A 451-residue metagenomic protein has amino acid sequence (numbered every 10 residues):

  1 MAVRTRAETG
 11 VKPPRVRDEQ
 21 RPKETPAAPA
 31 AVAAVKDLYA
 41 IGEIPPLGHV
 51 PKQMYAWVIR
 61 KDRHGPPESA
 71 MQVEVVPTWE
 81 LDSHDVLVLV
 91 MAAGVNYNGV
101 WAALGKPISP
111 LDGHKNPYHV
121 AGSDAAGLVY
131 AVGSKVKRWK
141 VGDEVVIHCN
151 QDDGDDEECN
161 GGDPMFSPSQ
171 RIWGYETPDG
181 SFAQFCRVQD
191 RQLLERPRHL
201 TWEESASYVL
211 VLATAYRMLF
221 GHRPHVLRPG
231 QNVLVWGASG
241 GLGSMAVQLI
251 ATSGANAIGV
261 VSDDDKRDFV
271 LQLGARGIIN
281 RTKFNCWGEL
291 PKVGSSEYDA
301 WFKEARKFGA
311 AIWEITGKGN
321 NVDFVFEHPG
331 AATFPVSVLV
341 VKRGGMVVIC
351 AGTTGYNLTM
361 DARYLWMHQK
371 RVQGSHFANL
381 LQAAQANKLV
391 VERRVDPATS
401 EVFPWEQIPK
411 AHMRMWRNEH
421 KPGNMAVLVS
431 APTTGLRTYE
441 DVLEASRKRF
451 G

Functional and structural regions predicted by a protein language model:
E24-K52, P335-V338, L380-G451: C-terminal hydrophobic helical "lid"/dimerization subdomain of Rossmann-like NAD(P)H-dependent oxidoreductases
P77-V95, P107-N160, Q192, P197-L200: Glycine-rich beta-strand-centered segment in the early N-terminal region that forms part of a ligand/cofactor-binding
W101, S123, Q151-G237, R281-C286 (+1 more regions): NAD(P)H dinucleotide-binding glycine-rich loop of Rossmann-like/cofactor-binding domains, especially the beta1-alpha1
T214, G241-L242, A332-T333: Hydrophobic/small residue at the entry helix of a nucleotide-binding pocket
R228, V341-K342: Helix-to-beta-strand junctions that scaffold the AdoMet/dcAdoMet cofactor pocket in Class I SAM-dependent enzymes
V235, A251-A332: Adenosine-nucleotide cofactor-binding segment
S239, V247: N-terminal Rossmann NAD(P)H-binding glycine-rich loop of SDR-like oxidoreductase domains
V293-E314, K318, Y356-V402, P409-M413 (+2 more regions): C-terminal substrate-binding/catalytic core of Rossmann-like NAD(P)-dependent dehydrogenases/reductases
